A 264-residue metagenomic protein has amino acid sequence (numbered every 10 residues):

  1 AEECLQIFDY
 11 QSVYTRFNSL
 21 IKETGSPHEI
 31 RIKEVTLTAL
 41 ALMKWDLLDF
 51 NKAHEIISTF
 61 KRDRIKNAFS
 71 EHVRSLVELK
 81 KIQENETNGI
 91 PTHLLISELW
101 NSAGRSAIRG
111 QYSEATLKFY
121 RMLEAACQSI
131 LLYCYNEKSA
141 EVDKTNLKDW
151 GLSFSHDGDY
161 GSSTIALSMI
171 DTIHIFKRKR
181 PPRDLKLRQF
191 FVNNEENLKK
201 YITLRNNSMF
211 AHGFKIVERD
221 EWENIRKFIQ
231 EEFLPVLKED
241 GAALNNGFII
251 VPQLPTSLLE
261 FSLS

Functional and structural regions predicted by a protein language model:
A1-E2, G25-R31, Q83-L94: TPR-adjacent "capping" and linker segments in tetratricopeptide-repeat scaffold/adaptor proteins
A1-K22, S102-S106: Alpha-helical segment of the N-proximal tetratricopeptide repeat
C4-L5, W45, A107, L131: Specific register positions within alpha-helical solenoid repeats of the TPR/Sel1-like families, i.e., one
D9-F17, F50-I56, A115-T116: Solenoid-repeat scaffolds in large eukaryotic assemblies
T15-L48, R62-R74, E124-A140: Short, charge-rich amphipathic alpha-helical segments embedded in non-transmembrane helical bundles/solenoids
L37-Y112: Charged alpha-helical initiation segments
N88-F176, E196, S264: Amphipathic alpha-helical interface elements
D184-I249: Charge-enriched, short contiguous segments at helix-coil
